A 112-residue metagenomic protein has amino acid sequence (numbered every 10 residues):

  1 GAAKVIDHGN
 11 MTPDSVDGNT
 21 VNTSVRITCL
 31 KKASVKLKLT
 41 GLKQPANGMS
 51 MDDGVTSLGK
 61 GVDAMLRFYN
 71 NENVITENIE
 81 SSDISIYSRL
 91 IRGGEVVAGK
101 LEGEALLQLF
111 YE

Functional and structural regions predicted by a protein language model:
G1-E112: Mature extracellular/passenger domains of Gram-negative fimbrial/pilin and adhesin proteins
